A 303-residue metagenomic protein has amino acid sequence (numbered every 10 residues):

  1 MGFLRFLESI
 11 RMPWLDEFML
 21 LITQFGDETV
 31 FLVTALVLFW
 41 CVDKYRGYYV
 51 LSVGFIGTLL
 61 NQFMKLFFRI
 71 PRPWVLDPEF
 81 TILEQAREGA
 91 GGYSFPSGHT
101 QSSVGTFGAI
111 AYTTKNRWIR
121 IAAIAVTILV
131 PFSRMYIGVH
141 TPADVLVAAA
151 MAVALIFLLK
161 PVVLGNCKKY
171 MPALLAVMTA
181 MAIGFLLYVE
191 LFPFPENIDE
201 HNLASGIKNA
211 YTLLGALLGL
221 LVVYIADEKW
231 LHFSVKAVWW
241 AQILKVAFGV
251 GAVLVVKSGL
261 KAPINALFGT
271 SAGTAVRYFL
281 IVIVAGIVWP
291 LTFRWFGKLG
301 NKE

Functional and structural regions predicted by a protein language model:
M1-V30, N61-G92, H201, Y211 (+3 more regions): N-terminal transmembrane-helix/juxtamembrane module of multi-pass inner/ER membrane proteins
F18-M19, T34-A35, Y48, T58 (+1 more regions): Membrane-embedded catalytic cores of phosphoryl/pyrophosphoryl-handling enzymes
T23-V42, H99: Hydrophobic alpha-helical transmembrane segments
L38-L59: Interfacial segments of alpha-helical transmembrane regions
